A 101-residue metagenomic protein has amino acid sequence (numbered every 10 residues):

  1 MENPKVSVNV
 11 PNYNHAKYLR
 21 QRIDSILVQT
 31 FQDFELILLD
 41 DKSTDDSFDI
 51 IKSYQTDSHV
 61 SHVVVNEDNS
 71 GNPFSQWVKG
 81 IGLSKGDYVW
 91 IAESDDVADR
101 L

Functional and structural regions predicted by a protein language model:
M1-L101: Nucleotide-sugar donor-binding/catalytic module of glycosyltransferases that assemble extracellular/cell-envelope
